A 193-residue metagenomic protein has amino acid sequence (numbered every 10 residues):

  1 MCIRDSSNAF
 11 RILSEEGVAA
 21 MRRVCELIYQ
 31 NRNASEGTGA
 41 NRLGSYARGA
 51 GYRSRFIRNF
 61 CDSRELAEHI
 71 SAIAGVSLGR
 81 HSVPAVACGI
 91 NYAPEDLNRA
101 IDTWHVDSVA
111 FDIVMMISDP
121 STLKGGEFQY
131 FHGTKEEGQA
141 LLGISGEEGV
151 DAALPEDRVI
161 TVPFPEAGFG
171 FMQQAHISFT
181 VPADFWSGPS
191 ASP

Functional and structural regions predicted by a protein language model:
M1-S6: Conserved small/polar residues in nucleotide/adenosyl-binding loops
S7-V86: Signature of the catalytic double-stranded beta-helix
A85, R99, V106-A110, L123 (+1 more regions): Short gly/pro-enriched beta-turn/loop segments at secondary-structure junctions
I90-V106: Conserved short histidine dyad/triad with adjacent acidic residue
E95, V106-L123, G133: Short, conserved beta-strand element in jelly-roll/cupin
D102-D107, D119-S121, V162-F164, D184-W186: Short, conserved, surface-exposed binding loops centered on an aromatic residue
G126-P193: Catalytic core of Fe(II)/2-oxoglutarate
